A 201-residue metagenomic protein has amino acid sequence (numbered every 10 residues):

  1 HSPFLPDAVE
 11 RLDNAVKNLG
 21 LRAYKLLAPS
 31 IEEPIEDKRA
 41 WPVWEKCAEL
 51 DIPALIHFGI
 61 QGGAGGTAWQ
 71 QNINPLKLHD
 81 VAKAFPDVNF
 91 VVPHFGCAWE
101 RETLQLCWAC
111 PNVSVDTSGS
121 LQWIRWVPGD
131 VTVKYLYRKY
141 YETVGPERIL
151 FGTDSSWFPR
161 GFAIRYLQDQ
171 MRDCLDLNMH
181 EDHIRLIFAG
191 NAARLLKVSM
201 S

Functional and structural regions predicted by a protein language model:
H1-I73: Active-site gating/metal-coordination segments in enzymes
R11-G20, P42-L50, D80-F85, Q105-P111 (+1 more regions): Acidic (Asp/Glu)-rich catalytic clusters
D13-N14, K139, G145-R148, P159-S201: Mid-to-C-terminal alpha-helical segments outside catalytic/metal-binding sites
A15, Y24, C47, H94 (+4 more regions): Conserved, mostly hydrophobic/aromatic
L21-K25, D51-L55, N89-V91, N112-D116 (+1 more regions): Structural preference for beta-strand elements that scaffold enzyme active sites
G65-P75, E100-A109, R125-Y137, W157-D173: Histidine/acidic-residue-rich catalytic or RNA/ligand-binding cores of hydrolases and nuclease-related proteins
V91-F95, D116, V144-F162: Short acidic/histidine-rich active-site segments
S114-P128: His/Asp/Glu-enriched short active-site or ligand-binding loop at hydrolase and phosphoryl-transfer sites
